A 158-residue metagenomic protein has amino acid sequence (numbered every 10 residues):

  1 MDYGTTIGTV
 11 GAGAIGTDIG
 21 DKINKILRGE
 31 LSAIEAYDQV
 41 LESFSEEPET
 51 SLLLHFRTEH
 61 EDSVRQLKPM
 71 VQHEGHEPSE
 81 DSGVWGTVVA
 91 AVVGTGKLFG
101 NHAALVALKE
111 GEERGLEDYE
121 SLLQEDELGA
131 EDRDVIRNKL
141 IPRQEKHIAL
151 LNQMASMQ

Functional and structural regions predicted by a protein language model:
M1-G4, E46, M157: Classical N-terminal targeting signals for secretion and organelle import
D2, V10-F44, H102-E127: Alpha-helical bundle segments that constitute or directly flank the non-heme di-iron/ferroxidase center
D2-T9, R65-A103, A107-L116: Carboxylate-rich helix-loop segments that flank metal/cofactor sites and access channels in metalloenzymes
D18-I26, E46-R65, N101-L108, A130-R143: Alpha-helical scaffold segments that form or flank carboxylate-/histidine-based iron centers
G20, L27, L31, L41 (+8 more regions): Generic structural concept
L31-I34, D38, E61-K68, L116 (+3 more regions): Structural signal for well-ordered, non-membrane alpha-helices
P48-V84, L150-A155: Conserved alpha-helical segments that form or flank metal/cofactor-binding pockets of metalloenzymes
G111-Q158: Preference for long, well-ordered alpha-helical segments
